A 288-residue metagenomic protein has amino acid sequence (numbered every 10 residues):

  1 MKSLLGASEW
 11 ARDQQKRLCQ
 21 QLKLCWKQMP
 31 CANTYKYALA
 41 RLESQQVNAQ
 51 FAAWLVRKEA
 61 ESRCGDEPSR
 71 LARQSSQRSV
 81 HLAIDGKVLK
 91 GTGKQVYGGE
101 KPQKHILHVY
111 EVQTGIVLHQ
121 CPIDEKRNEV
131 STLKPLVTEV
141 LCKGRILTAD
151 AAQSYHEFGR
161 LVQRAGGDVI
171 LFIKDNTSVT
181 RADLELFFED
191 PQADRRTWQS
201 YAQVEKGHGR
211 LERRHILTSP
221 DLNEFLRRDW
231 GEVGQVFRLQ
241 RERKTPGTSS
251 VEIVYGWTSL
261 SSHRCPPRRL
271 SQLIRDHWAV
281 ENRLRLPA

Functional and structural regions predicted by a protein language model:
M1-A52, Y155, V162: Short, positively charged, Gly/Tyr-enriched micro-motifs that form contact patches at catalytic or ligand/partner
A7, C31, Y35, H81-K87 (+6 more regions): Short, conserved catalytic/metal-binding motifs centered on acidic residues
C25-Y97: Active-site- or DNA-interface-adjacent structural scaffold in DNA-acting proteins
K94-H105, S249-S250, V280: Short, flexible loop/turn motifs enriched in small residues
G98-R145: Electropositive, glycine- and tryptophan-enriched low-complexity nucleic-acid-binding patches
L141, G159-D168, E189: Short, surface-exposed basic-aromatic patches at helix termini and helix-loop junctions that form
T148-H156, K174-V179: Acidic, metal-coordinating catalytic cores used for nucleic-acid/nucleotide bond scission and strand-transfer chemistry
D168-R275: An anionic, glycine-rich sequence signature occurring as long contiguous blocks
